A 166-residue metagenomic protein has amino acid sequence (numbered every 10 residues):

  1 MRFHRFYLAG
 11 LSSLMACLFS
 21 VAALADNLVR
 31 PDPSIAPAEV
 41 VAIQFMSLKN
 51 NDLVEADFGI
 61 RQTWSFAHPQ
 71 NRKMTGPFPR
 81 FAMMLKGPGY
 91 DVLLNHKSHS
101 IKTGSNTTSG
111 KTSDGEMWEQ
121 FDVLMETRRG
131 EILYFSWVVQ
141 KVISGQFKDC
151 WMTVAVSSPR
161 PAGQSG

Functional and structural regions predicted by a protein language model:
M1-L14: Bacterial N-terminal signal peptides that target proteins for export
S20-A22: N-terminal signal peptide c-region/cleavage motif recognized by signal peptidases
L24-P33: Cleaved targeting-peptide boundary
A36-D52, Q62, F66: Short, aromatic-enriched amphipathic alpha-helices that serve as compact interaction elements
D52-E55, K111-S113: Short, solvent-exposed beta-strand/turn "edge" segments of beta-rich domains on protein surfaces
D57-T107: Short solvent-exposed beta->alpha transition segments
G104-G166: Exposed beta-sheet edge and beta->alpha loop/turn motif
